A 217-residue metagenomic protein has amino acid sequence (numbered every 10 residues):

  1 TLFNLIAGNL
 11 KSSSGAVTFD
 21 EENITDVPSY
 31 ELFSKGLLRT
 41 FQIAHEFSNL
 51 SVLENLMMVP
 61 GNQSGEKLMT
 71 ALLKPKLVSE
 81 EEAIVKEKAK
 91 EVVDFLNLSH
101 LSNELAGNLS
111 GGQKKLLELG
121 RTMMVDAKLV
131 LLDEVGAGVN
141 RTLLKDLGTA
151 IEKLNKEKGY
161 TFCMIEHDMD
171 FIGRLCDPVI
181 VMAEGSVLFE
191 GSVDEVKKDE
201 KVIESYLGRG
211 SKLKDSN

Functional and structural regions predicted by a protein language model:
A7: Helix-to-loop junction immediately C-terminal to a conserved catalytic motif
G15-N23, S34-K35: Conserved ABC transporter NBD signature motif
M69-L101, T149-E152: Conserved ABC ATPase "signature" region
L105-L109: Conserved ABC ATPase signature
V130-D133: Catalytic Walker B motif of ABC-type/P-loop ATPase nucleotide-binding domains
I172-R174: A short, surface-exposed alpha-helical micro-motif characterized by mixed small hydrophobic and charged/polar residues
